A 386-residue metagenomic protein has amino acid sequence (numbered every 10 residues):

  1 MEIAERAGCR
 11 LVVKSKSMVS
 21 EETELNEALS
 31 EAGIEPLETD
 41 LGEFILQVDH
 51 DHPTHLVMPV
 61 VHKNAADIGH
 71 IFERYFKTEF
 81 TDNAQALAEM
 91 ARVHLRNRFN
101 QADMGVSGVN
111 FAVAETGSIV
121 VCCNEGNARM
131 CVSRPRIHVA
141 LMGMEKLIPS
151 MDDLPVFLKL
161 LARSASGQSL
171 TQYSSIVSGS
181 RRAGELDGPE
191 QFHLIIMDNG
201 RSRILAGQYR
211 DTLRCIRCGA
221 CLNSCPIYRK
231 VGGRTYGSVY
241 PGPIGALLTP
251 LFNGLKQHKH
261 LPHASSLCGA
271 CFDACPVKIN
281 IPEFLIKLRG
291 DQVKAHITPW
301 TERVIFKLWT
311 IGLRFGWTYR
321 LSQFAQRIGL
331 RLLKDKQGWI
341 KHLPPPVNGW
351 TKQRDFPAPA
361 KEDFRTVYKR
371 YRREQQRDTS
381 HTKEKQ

Functional and structural regions predicted by a protein language model:
M1-L11, E27, E31, V156-E185 (+3 more regions): Iron-sulfur (Fe-S) cluster-binding modules
M1-Y209: The feature marks the mature, well-folded catalytic cores of soluble enzymes
E21, N64, I68, A91 (+9 more regions): Alpha-helical structural motif
E43, I68-E73, L161-S166, P226-K230 (+2 more regions): A short, terminal or domain-edge coil/loop segment
G184-T212, L222-N223, I227-G338: Ferredoxin-type iron-sulfur electron-transfer modules in oxidoreductases and energy-metabolism complexes
C215: Short Cys/His-rich zinc-binding micro-motifs
